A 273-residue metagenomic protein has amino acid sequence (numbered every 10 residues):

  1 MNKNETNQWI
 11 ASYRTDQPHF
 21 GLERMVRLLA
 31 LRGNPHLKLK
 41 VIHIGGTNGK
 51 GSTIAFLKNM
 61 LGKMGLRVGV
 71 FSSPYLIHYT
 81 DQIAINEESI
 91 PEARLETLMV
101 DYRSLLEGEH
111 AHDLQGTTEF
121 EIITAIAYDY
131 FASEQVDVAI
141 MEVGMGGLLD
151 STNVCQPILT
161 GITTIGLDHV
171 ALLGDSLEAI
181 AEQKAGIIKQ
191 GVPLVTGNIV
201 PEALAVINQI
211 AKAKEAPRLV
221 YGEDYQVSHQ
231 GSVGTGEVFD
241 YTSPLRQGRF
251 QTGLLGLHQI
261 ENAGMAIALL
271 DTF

Functional and structural regions predicted by a protein language model:
M1-G46, S52-L66, F71, E107-L114: Short functional linear segments
N4, L22, E96, L204-N208: Short, surface-exposed alpha-helical segments at coil->helix boundaries
L29-L37, K63-C155, A171, P201: ATP-dependent carboxylate-amine ligase catalytic core
H43, Y75, H169-V170, H258: Histidine-centered active-site/metal-ligand motif
L57, A127, I207: Aromatic/hydrophobic pocket-lining residues that form π-stacking "cages" and hydrophobic walls in ligand
V68, G234, L254-A266: Short glycine/threonine-rich catalytic loop with a Thr-x-Gly-x-Asp
H110-A111, Q135-E142, P157-R249, A263 (+1 more regions): Acidic, Mg2+-coordinating active-site environments of NTP-dependent enzymes
A111-Q115, Q251-L257: A short glycine/serine-rich beta->alpha loop
